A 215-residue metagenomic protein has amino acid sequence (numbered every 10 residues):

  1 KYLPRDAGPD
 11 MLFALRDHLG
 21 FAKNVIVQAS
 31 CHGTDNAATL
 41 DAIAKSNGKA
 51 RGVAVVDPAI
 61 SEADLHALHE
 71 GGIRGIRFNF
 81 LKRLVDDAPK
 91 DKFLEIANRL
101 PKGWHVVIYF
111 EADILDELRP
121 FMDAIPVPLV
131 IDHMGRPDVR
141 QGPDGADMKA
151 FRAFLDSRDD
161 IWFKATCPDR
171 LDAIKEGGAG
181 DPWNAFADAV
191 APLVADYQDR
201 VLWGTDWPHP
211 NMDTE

Functional and structural regions predicted by a protein language model:
K1-T34: An N-terminally biased module of ancient metal coordination in phosphate/nucleic-acid-related enzymes
R5-R16, P58-L68, D91-F93, A146-D147 (+1 more regions): Short, acidic/polar
D17, D91-I96, H105-V106, V130 (+2 more regions): A generic "structured core" feature
V25-Q28, A54, R77, I131-D132 (+2 more regions): Active-site neighborhood of phospho(di)ester-bond hydrolases with catalytic His/Asp-centered motifs
C31-D113, P120-I125, K164-D169, G177-G180: Active-site gating/metal-coordination segments in enzymes
V107-F110, P128-R136: Conserved anion-binding
V139, G145-E215: H/E-rich (His + Asp/Glu) clusters that bind or coordinate divalent metals
